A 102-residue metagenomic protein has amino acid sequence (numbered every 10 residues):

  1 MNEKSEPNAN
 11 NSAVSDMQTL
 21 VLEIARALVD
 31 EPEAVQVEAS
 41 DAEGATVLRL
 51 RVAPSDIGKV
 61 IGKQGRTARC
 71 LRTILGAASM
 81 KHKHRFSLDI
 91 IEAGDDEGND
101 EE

Functional and structural regions predicted by a protein language model:
M1-I57, R69-C70, I74-E102: RNA-contacting regions in translation and RNA-metabolism proteins, encompassing KH/S1 modules where present
I61-G65: Glycine-centered tight-turn and secondary-structure capping sites
